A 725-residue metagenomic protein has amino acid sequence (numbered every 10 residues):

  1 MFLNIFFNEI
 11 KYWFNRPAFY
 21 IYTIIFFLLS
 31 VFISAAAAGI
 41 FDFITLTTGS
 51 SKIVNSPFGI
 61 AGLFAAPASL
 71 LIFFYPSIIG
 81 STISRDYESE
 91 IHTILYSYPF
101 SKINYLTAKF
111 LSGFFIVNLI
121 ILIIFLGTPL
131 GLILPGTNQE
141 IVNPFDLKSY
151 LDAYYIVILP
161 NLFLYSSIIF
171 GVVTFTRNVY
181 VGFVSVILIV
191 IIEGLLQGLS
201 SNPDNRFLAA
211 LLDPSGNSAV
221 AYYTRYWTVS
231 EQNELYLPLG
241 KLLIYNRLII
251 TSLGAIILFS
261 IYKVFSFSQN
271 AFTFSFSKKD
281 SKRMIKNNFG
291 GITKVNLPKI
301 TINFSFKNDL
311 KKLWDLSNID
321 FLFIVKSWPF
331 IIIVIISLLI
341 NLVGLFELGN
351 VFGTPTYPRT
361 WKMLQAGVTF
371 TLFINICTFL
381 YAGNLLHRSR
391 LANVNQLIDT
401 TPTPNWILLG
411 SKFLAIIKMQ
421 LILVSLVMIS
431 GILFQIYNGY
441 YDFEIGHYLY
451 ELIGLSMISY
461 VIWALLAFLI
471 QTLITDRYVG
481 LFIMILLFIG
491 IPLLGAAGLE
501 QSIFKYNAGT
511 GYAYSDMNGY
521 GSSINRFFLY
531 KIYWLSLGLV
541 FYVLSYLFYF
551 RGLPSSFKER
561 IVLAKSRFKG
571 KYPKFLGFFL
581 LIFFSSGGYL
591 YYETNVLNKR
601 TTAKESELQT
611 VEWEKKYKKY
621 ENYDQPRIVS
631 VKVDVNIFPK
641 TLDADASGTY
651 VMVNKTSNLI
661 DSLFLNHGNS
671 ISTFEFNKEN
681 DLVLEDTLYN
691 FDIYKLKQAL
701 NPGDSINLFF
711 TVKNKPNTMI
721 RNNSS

Functional and structural regions predicted by a protein language model:
M1-T82, D86, F110, L126 (+2 more regions): Hydrophobic alpha-helical transmembrane segments
N4, S81-I116, G383-M419: Helix-loop-helix units of permease transmembrane domains in multi-pass membrane transporters, especially ABC
P17-I33, S112-I124, V184-S215, W328-L339 (+3 more regions): Hydrophobic alpha-helical membrane-insertion segments
F26, S30-D42, T48-S77, T107-R177 (+4 more regions): Secretory targeting signals
A37-P57, N138-V142, Y180-V264, S268-A271 (+2 more regions): Terminal transmembrane helical anchor/hairpin motif
L70-S77, V157-S166, I249-K263, T371-L380 (+2 more regions): Hydrophobic cores of alpha-helical transmembrane segments in multi-pass inner/ER membrane proteins, independent
I582-L659: Membrane-interface segments at or immediately adjacent to transmembrane helices that form the boundary between
L659-I660, N669-S724: A surface-exposed beta-strand-loop module
